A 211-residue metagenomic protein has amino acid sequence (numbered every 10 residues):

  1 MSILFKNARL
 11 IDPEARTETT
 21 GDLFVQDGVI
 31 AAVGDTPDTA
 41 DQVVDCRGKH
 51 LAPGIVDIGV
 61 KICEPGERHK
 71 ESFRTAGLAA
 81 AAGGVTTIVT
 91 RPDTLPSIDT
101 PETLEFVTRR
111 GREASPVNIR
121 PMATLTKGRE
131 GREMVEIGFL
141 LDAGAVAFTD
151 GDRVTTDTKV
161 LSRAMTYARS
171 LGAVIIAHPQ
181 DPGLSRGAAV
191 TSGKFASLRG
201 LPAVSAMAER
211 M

Functional and structural regions predicted by a protein language model:
M1-L4, R9-G54: Histidine-rich, glycine-flanked metal-binding segment
A8, L23, G28, G48 (+6 more regions): Divalent metal-coordination and catalytic microenvironments
R47-G111: Metal-associated gating/positioning segment near the N- to mid-region
I58-E71, P92, R120-E133, R199-A208: Active-site mouth loops of central-metabolism enzymes
T75-I98, S115-K127, L141-T156, G172-I176 (+1 more regions): Divalent metal-dependent hydrolysis catalytic cores, especially in the metallo-beta-lactamase
G83-V85, T108-N118, P182-M211: Active-site gating loops and adjacent loop-to-helix segments of metal-dependent hydrolytic enzymes
S97-F106, V154-Y167: Active-site-adjacent beta->alpha loops and helix N-cap segments on the catalytic face of soluble alpha/beta enzymes
T100-L104, R129-G138, S185-T191: Distinct, well-ordered alpha-helical segments
